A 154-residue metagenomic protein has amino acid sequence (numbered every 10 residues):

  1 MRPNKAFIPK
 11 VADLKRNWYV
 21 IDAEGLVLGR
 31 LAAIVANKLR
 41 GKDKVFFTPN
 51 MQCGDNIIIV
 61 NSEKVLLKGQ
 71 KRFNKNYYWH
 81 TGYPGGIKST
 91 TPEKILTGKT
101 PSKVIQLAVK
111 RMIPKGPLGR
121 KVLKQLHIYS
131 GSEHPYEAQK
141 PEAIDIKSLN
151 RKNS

Functional and structural regions predicted by a protein language model:
M1-L107, P117, P135-S154: Ribosome large-subunit tunnel/peptidyl-transferase-proximal elements
I105-Q106, K110, L123: Hydrophobic, well-ordered secondary-structure segments
G119-Y129: C-terminal structural segments of small proteins and small subunits
I128-Y136: Short, highly charged C-terminal tails/helix-capping segments
